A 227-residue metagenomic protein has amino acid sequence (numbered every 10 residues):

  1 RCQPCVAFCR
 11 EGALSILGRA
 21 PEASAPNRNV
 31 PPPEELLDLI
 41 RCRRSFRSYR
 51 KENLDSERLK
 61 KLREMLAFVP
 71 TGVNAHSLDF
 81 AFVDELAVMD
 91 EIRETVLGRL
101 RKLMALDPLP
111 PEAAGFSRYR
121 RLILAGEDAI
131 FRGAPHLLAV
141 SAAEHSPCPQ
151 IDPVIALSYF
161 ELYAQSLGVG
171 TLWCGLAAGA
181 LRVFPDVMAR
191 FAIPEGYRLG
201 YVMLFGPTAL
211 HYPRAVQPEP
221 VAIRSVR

Functional and structural regions predicted by a protein language model:
P4-P21: Iron-sulfur cluster-binding cysteine motifs and their immediate structural context in ferredoxin-like electron-transfer
P26-K60: Extended interfacial segments that mediate partner engagement and assembly in macromolecular machines
N29, R121-A125, I193-R227: C-terminal helix-cap and adjacent tail motif
K51, F82-E85, V226: Short beta-strand-to-turn element immediately C-terminal to the catalytic PLP-Schiff-base lysine in fold type I
L62-L66, H136-L138, A143-A189, M203: Small-aliphatic-rich amphipathic alpha-helix that forms the alpha element of a beta-alpha
E64-T71, L78-F80: Non-catalytic interaction/regulatory modules that flank or connect domains
G72-A75, A129-R132, I193-G196: Solvent-exposed alpha-helices and their adjacent loops that cap or buttress functional pockets in soluble metabolic
A81-P153: Glycine/small-residue-rich phosphate/adenosyl-binding loop
